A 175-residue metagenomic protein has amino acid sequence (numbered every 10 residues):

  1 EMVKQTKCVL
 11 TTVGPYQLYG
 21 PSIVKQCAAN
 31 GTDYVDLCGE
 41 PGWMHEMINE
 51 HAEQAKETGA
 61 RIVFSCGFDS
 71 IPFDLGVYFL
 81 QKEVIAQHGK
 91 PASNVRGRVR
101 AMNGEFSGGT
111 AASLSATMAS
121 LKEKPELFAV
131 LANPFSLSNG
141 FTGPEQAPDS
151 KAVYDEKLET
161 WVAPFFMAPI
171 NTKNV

Functional and structural regions predicted by a protein language model:
E1-C8, T12-S22: Conserved Rossmann-fold cofactor-binding substructure of NAD(P)-dependent oxidoreductases
P15, V24-M44: ADP-ribose/adenylate-binding Rossmann-like module
Q17-G20, H45-E46, D69-G76: Short glycine/serine/threonine-rich phosphate/pyrophosphate-binding segments that cradle anionic phosphate groups
G20, C38-A60: Rossmann-fold NAD(P)-binding glycine/threonine-rich loop
Q54, T58-M102: Adenosine-phosphate binding glycine-rich loop
K82-V175: Active-site-lining helix/loop region of Rossmann-like oxidoreductase modules
